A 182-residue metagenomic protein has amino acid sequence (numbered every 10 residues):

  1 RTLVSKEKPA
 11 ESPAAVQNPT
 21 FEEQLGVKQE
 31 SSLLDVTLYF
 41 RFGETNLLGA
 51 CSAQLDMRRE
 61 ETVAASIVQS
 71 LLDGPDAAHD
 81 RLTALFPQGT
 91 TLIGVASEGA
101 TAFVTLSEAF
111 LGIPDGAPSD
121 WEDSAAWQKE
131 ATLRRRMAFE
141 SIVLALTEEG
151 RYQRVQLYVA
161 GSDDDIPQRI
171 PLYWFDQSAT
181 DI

Functional and structural regions predicted by a protein language model:
R1-I182: Bimodal "functional hotspot" detector
